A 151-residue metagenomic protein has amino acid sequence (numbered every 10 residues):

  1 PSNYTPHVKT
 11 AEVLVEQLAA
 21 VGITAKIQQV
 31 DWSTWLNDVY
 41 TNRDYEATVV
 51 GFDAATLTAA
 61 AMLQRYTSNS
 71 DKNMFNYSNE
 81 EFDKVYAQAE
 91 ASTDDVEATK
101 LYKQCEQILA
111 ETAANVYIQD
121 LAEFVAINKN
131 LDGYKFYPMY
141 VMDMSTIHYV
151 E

Functional and structural regions predicted by a protein language model:
P1-A54, E123: Ligand/substrate-recognition segments at binding pockets and active sites
P1-N3, A47-G51, T93-K129: Bilobed periplasmic-binding protein-like "clamshell/Venus-flytrap" ligand-binding domains
S2-T10, I27, D31, G51 (+3 more regions): Extracytoplasmic/periplasmic, Sec-exported soluble proteins
P6-G22, T34, D38, T58 (+2 more regions): Extracytoplasmic/secreted proteins, especially bacterial periplasmic and envelope-associated proteins
Q17, K26-Q29, E46, Q64 (+3 more regions): Residue-identity detector for glutamine
A19, I23, Y40, D53 (+4 more regions): Hydrophobic alpha-helix feature that most strongly marks membrane-spanning transmembrane helices and their immediate
D38-D44, Q64-A91, D120-E151: Short, solvent-exposed loop/beta-turn-alpha elements that line the ligand-binding surface or hinge of extracytoplasmic
G51-M62, N76-S78, K103: Short, basic, helix/turn surface patches
